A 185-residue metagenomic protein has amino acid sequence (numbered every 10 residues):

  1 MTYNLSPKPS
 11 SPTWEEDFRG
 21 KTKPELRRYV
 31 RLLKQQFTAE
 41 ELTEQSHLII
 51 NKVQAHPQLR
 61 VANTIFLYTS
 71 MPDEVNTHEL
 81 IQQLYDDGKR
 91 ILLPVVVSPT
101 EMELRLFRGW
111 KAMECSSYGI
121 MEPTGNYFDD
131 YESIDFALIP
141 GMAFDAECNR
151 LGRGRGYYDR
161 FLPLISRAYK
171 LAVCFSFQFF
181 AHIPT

Functional and structural regions predicted by a protein language model:
T2-E132: N-terminal active-site beta-alpha-beta segment that forms phosphate/nucleotide-binding and substrate-recognition loops
T2-K21, E25, L32-Q36, E132-A137 (+2 more regions): Surface-exposed, charge/polar-rich loops and edge strands
R60, N149-R150: Alpha-helical protein-protein interaction elements
L67, I139-P140: Redox-cofactor binding/interface segments in oxidoreductases and associated redox assembly factors
E74, D145-A146: Short glycine-rich, flexible loops that bind phosphorylated cofactors or substrates
H78-Q82, Y158-P163: Short amphipathic alpha-helical segments and helix-helix/interface helices
M121-P123, P140-A143: A structured binding-face within diverse protein domains that lines the active/interaction site
